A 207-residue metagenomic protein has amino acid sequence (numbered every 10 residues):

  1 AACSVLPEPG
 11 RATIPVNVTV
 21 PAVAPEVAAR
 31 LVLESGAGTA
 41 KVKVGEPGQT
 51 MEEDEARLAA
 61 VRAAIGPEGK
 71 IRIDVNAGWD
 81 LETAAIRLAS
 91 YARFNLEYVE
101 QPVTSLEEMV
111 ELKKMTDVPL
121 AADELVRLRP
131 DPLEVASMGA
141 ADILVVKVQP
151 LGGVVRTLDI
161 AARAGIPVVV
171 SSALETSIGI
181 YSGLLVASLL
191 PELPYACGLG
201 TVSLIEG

Functional and structural regions predicted by a protein language model:
A1-I71, N76-G78, E82-A85, A89-R93 (+1 more regions): N-terminal capping/lid subdomain adjacent to the active-site entrance of alpha/beta enzymes
A12-V20, G38-V42, G69-V75, V99-E100 (+4 more regions): Hydrophobic faces of well-ordered beta-strands that scaffold small-molecule active sites in alpha/beta enzyme cores
V44-E46, N76-W79, V103-T104, V126-R127 (+1 more regions): Short, glycine/acidic-enriched loop or turn micro-motifs at the edges of active sites
G45-E52, E100-V103, V148, L174: Alpha-helix capping and helix-loop boundary segments enriched in small/acidic/polar residues
E52-I73, M109-E124, A161-A164: Alpha-helix-loop-beta-strand connector modules within alpha/beta enzyme cores
V61-I65, Y98, I143: Residue-level detection of beta-strand scaffold positions
A85-V103, P119-D123: Active-site core of metal-dependent hydrolases
N95, T104-V110, K114-P119, R127-G207: Shared catalytic-loop signature of beta/alpha-barrel
